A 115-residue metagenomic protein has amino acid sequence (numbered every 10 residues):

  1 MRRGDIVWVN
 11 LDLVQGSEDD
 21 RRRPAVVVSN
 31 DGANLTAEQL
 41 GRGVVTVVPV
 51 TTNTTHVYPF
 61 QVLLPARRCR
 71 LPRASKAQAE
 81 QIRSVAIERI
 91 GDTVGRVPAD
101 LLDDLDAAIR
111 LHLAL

Functional and structural regions predicted by a protein language model:
M1-L115: Conserved functional hotspots at enzyme active or ligand-binding sites that engage polyanionic ligands
